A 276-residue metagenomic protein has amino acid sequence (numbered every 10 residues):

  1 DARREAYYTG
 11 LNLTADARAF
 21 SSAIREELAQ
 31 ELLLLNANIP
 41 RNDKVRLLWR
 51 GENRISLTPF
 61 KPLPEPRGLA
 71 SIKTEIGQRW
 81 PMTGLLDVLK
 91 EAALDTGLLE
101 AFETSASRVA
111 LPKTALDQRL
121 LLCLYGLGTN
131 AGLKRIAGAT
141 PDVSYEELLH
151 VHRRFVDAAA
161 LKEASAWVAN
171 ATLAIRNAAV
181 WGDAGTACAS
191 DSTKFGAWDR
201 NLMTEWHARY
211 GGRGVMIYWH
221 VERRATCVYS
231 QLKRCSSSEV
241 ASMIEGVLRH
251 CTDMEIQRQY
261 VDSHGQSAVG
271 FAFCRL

Functional and structural regions predicted by a protein language model:
D1-E26: Long amphipathic alpha-helical coiled-coil/heptad-repeat bundle
E26-A139: Structured, charged N-terminal subsegments at the starts of enzyme catalytic cores and at intra-chain domain/subunit
A110, G138-H152: Short, basic interhelical loop/turn and adjoining N-cap of the next helix at nucleic-acid- or acidic-partner-contacting
P141, E245-D253, V269-L276: Short, surface-exposed basic-aromatic patches at helix termini and helix-loop junctions that form
E147-L149, A160-L161, D199-N201, S267-R275: A short acidic (Asp/Glu
A158-I217: Active-site-proximal, Lys/Arg-enriched surface segment that forms a nucleic-acid-binding/basic interface patch
A208-R249: Electropositive, glycine- and tryptophan-enriched low-complexity nucleic-acid-binding patches
Q259-V269: Acidic, metal-coordinating catalytic cores used for nucleic-acid/nucleotide bond scission and strand-transfer chemistry
